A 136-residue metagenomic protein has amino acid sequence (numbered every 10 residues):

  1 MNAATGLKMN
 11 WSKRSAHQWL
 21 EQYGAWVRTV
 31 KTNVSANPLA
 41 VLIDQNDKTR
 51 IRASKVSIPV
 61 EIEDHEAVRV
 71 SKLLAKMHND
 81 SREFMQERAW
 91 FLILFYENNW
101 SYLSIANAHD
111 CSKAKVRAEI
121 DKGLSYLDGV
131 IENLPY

Functional and structural regions predicted by a protein language model:
M1-R82, L103-S104, I131-Y136: N-terminal interaction/assembly modules
M9, V60, F95, D110-K113 (+1 more regions): Short, charged/polar micro-motifs that form catalytic or ligand-binding hotspots
E66, R88, V116: Hydrophobic (often cysteine-bearing) scaffold residues that line and stabilize catalytic clefts of nucleotide/cofactor
R82-W100: Short amphipathic alpha helix immediately N-terminal
S104-D110: Short alpha-helical "recognition helix" segments of helix-turn-helix
D110-N133: DNA-recognition helix of helix-turn-helix
